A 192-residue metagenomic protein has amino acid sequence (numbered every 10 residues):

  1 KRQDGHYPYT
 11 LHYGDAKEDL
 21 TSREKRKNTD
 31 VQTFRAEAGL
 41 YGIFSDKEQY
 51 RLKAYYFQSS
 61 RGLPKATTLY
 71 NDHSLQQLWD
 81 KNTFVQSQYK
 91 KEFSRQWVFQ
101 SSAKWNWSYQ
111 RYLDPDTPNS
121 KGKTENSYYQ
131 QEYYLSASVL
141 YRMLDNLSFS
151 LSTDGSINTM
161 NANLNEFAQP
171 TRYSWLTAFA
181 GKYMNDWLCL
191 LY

Functional and structural regions predicted by a protein language model:
K1-Q76: Periplasmic-side early beta-strands and strand-to-turn transitions of outer-membrane beta-barrels
Y41-S59, L78-Y192: Face-selective signature of the C-terminal outer-membrane beta-barrel domain
